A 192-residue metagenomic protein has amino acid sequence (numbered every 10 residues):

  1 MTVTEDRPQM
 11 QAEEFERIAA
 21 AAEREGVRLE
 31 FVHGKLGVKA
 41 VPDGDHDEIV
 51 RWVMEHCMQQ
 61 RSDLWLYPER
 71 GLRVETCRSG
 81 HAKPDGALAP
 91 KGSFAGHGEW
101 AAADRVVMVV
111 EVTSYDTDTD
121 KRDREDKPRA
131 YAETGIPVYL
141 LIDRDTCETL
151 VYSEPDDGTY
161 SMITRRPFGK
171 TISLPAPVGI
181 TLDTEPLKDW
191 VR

Functional and structural regions predicted by a protein language model:
M1-R192: Gly/Pro/Ser/Thr-rich low-complexity, intrinsically disordered segments predominantly at protein N-termini
